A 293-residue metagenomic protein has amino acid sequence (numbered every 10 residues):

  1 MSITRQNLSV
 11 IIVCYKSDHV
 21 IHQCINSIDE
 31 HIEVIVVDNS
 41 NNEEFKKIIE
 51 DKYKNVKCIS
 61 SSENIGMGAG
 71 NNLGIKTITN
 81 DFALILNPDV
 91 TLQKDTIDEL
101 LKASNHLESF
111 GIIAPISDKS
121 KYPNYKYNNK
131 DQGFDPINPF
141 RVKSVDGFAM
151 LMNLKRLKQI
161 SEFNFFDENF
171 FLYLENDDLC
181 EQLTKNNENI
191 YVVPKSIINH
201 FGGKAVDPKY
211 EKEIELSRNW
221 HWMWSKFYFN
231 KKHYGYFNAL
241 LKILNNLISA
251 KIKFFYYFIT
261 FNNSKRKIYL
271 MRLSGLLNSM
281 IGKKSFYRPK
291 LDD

Functional and structural regions predicted by a protein language model:
I12-E30: Short, well-formed alpha-helical segments that are part of the catalytic scaffolds of diverse glycosyltransferases
S27, D38-K46, E63: A conserved acidic beta->alpha catalytic loop
S60-I78: Glycine-rich, basic loop-to-helix element that forms the pyrophosphate-binding segment of sugar-nucleotide handling
A83: Short aromatic/hydrophobic "clamp" motif used to bind/position activated sugar donors
K94-Y125: Conserved donor NDP-sugar-binding/catalytic core segment of glycosyltransferases
F134-M152, N164, F171, I214: A recurrent flexible, glycine/aromatic-enriched loop bordering the glycosyltransferase active site that acts as
M150-M152, R156-I160, N164-N199: A short, conserved alpha-helix in the catalytic core of glycosyltransferases
S217-W224, Y236-D293: Non-catalytic, C-terminal membrane-associated alpha-helical segments of glycosyltransferases
